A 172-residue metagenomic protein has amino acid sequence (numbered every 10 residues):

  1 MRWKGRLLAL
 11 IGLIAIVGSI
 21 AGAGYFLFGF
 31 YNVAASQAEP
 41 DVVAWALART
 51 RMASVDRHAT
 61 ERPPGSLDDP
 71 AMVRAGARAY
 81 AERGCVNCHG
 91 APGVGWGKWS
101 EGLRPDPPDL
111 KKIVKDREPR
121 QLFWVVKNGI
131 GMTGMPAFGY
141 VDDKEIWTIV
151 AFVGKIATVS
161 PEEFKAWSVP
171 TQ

Functional and structural regions predicted by a protein language model:
R2-R74, R78, A137-V153, V169-Q172: Periplasmic c-type cytochrome electron-transfer domains
A38, H58-T60, A81-V86, D106-D109: N-terminal start-of-chain detector that recognizes signal peptides and the immediate post-cleavage beginning
L47-A48, G97-K98, R120-Q121: Short, flexible segments with low predicted structural confidence
M72, H89-G93, V125: Short glycine- and Lys/Arg-enriched binding-loop motifs that mark or flank ligand-binding interfaces
A77-R104, G131-A137, I156-E162: Periplasmic/extracellular electron-transfer cofactor-ligation site, primarily the c-type cytochrome heme-c attachment
G102-T158: Extracytoplasmic electron-transfer domains, predominantly the class I c-type cytochrome c fold
S160-Q172: Extracytoplasmic/periplasmic copper-protein system
